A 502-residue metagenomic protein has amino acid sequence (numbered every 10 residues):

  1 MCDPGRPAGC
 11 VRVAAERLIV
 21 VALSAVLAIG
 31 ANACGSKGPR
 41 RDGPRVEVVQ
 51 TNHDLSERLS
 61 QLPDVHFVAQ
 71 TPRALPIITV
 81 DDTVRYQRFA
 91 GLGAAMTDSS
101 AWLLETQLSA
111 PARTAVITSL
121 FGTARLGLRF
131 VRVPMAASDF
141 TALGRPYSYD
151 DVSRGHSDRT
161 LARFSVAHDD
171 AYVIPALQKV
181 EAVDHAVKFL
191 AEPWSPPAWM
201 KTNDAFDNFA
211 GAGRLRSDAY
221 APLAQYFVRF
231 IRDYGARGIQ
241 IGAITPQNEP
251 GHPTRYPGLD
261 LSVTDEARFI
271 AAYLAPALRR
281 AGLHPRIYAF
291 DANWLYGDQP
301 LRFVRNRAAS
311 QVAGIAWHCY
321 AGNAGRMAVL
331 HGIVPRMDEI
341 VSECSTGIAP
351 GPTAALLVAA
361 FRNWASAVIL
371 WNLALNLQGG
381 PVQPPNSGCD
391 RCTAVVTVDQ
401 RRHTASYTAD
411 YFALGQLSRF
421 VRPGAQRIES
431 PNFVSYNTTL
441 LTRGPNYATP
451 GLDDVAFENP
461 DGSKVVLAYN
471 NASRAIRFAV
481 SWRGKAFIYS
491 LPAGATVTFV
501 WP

Functional and structural regions predicted by a protein language model:
M1-A15: N-terminal secretory signal peptides that target proteins for export/translocation
E16-S24: Sec-dependent signal peptide recognition, specifically the positively charged N-region followed immediately by
G30-A33: C-terminal motif of bacterial Sec signal peptides marking the signal peptidase cleavage site
G35-R40: Bacterial lipoprotein signal-peptidase II cleavage site
G43-V80, F189-A191, A224-G242, P253-P502: Substrate-binding and catalytic surfaces of secreted/luminal carbohydrate-active proteins
E57-I241: N-terminal catalytic cores of secreted or lumenal carbohydrate-active enzymes
A136, E192-W194, P246-E249, A292: Short, well-ordered beta-to-alpha junction loops that form the rim of enzyme active sites and present histidine/acidic
D204-R216, E249-S262: Active-site-proximal beta-alpha loop/turn segments in soluble metabolic enzymes
